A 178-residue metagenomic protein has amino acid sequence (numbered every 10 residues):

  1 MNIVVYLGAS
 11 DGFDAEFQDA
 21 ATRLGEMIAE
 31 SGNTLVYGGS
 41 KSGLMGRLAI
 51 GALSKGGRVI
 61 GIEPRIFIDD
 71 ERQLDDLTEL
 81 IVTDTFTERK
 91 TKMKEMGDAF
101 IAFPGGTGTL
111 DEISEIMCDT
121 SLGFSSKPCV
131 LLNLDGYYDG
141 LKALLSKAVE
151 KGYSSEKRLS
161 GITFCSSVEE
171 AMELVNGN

Functional and structural regions predicted by a protein language model:
M1-M96, L134-G177: A cross-family phosphate/adenosyl-ligand binding-site feature
K90-G123, V130: Active-site/ligand-binding-proximal alpha/beta "capping" segment
S125-K127, S160: Short glycine-/polar-rich loops that comprise or flank the Walker A/P-loop and associated switch/sensor motifs
